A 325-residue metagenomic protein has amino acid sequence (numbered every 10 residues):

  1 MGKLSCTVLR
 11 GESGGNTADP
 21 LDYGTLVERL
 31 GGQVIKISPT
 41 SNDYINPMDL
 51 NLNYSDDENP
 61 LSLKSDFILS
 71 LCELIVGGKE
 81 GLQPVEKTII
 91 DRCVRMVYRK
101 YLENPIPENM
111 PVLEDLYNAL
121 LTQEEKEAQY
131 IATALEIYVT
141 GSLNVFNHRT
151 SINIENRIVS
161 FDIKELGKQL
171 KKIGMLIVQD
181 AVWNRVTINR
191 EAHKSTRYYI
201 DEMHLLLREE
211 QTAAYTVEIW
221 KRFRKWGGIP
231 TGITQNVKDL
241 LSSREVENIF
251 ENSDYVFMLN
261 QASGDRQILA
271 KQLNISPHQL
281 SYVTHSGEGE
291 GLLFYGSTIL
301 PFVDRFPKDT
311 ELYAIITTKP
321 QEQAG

Functional and structural regions predicted by a protein language model:
N16-D19: Intrinsic-disorder-associated, low-complexity terminal segments enriched in Asp/Asn/His/Tyr and depleted of Lys/Arg
T25-Q33, I37-S41, N46-G228, L241-R244 (+2 more regions): P-loop NTPase motor domains
T234: H-loop/switch region of ABC-family ATPase nucleotide-binding domains
V237-G325: C-terminal regions of RecA-like/P-loop NTPase motor modules
